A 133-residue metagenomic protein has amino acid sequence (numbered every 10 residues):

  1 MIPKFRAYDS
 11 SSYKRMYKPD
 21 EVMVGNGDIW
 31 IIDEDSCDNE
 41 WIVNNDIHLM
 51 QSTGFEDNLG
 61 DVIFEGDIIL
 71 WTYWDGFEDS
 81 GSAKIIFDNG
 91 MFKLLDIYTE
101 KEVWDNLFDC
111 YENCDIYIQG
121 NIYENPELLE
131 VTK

Functional and structural regions predicted by a protein language model:
M1-K133: Secondary-structure transition motif
